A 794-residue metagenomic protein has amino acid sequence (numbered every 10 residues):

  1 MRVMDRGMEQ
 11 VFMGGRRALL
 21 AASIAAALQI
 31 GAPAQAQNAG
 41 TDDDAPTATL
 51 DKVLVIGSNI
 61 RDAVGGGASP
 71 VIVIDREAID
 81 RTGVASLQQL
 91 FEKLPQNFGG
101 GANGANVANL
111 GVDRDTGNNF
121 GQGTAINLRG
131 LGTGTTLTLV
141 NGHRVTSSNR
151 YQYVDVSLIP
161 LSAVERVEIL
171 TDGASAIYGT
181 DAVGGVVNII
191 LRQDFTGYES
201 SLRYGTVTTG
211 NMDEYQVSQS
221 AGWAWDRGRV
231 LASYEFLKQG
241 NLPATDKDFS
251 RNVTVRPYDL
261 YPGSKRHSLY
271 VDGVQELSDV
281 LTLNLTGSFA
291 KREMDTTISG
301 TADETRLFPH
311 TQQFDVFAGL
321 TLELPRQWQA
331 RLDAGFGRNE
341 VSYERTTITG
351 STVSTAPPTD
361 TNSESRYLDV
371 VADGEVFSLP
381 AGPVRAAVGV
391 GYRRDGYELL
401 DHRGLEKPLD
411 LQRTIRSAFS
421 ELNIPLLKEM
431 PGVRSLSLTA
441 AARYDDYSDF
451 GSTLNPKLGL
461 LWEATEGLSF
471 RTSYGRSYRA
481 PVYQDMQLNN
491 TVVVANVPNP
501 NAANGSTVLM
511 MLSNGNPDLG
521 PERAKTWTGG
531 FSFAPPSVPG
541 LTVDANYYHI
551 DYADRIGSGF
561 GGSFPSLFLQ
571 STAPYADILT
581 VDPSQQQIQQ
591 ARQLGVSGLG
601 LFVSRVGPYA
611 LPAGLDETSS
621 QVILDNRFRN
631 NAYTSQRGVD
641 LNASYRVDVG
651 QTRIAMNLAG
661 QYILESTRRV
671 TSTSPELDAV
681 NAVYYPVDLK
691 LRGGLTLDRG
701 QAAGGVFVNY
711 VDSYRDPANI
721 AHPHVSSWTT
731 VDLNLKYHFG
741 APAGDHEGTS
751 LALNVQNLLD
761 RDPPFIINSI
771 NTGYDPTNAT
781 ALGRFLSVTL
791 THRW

Functional and structural regions predicted by a protein language model:
M1-N97, R129, S218, G222 (+2 more regions): N-terminal Sec signal peptide and the immediately downstream disordered periplasmic leader that contains the TonB box
R2, D551-A553, L664-T667, N709-R715 (+1 more regions): C-terminal beta-signal and adjacent terminal beta-strands/loops of Gram-negative outer-membrane beta-barrel proteins
L90, T124-N127, D155-S157, D181-L202 (+1 more regions): N-terminal periplasmic accessory domains that precede and gate Gram-negative outer-membrane beta-barrel machines
E92-H143: Extracytoplasmic beta-strand/coil segments of soluble accessory domains associated with Gram-negative outer-membrane
H143-T171: Short acidic/polar hinge/loop motifs at secondary-structure boundaries that mediate gating or recognition
Q193-E199, T209-Q329, A334-F336, T439: Transmembrane beta-barrel wall of Gram-negative outer-membrane proteins
D194-G197, D226-R227, L277-T282, E323-Q329 (+9 more regions): Short loop/turn motifs that connect adjacent beta-strands in outer-membrane beta-barrel proteins
T652, M656-A743: C-terminal beta-barrel architecture of Gram-negative outer-membrane proteins
